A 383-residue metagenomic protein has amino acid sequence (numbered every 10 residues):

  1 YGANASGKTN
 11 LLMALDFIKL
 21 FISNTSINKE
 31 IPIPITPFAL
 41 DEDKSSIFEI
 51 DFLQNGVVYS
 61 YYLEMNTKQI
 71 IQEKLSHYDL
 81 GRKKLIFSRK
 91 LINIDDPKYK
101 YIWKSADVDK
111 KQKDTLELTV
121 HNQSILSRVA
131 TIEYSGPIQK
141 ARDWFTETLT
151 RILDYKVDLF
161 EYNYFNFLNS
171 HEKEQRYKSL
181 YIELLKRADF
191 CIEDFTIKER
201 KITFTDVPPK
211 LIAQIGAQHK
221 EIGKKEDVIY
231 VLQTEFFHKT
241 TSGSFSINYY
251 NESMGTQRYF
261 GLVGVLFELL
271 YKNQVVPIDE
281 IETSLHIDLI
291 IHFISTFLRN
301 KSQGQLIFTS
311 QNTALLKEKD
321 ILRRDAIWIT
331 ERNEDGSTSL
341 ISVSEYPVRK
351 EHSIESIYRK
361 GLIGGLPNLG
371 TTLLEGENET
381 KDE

Functional and structural regions predicted by a protein language model:
Y1-G2, A213-F267, V275, I281-L285: Conserved ABC ATPase signature
A3-A5, T9-I70: Conserved P-loop NTP-binding catalytic core
E42-D43, Q54-N55, F267-L270, L298-Q303 (+1 more regions): Conserved catalytic network of the ASCE P-loop NTPase/AAA+ motor domain
F48-L53, L75, F236-H238: Short beta-strand segments that buttress and anchor functional surface loops
V58, V275-V276: Hydrophobic "anchor" residues on beta-strands that sit immediately upstream of conserved functional sites
S60-D206: Electropositive, glycine-dotted interaction segments that contact anionic polymers or phosphate-rich ligands
H286-I291: Short alpha-helix of the ABC ATPase nucleotide-binding domain corresponding to the H-loop/switch region
H292-E383: C-terminal lobe/lid and adjacent interdomain/linker elements of RecA-like ASCE P-loop ATPase modules
